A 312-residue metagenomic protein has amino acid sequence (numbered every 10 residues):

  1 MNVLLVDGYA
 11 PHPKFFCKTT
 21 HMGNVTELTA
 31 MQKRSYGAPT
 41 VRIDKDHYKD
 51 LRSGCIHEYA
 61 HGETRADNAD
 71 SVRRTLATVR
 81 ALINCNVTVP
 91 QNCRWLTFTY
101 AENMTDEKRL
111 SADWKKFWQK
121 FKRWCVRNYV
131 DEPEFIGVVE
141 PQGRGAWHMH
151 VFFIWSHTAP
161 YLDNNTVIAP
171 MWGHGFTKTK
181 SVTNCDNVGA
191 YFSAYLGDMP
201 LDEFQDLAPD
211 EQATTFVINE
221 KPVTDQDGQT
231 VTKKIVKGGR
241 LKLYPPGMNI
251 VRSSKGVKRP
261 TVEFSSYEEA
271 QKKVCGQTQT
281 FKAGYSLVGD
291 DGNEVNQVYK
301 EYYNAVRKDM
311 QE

Functional and structural regions predicted by a protein language model:
M1-G145, S156-E312: Right-hand nucleic-acid polymerase module
M149-F153: Cys/His-coordinated zinc-finger cores
